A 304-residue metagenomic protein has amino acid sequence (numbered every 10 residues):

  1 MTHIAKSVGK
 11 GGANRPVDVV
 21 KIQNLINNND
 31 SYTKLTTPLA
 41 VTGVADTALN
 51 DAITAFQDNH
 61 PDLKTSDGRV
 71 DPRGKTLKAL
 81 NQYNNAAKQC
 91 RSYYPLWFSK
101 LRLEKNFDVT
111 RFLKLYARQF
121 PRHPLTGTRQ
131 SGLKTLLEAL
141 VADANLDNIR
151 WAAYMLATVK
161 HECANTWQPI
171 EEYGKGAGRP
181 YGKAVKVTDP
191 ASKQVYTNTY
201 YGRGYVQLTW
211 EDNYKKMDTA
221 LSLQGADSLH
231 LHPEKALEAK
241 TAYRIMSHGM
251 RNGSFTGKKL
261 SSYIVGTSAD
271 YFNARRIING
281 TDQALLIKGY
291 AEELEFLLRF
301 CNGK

Functional and structural regions predicted by a protein language model:
M1-K134, A139, A220-Q224, A239 (+2 more regions): Cell-envelope/ECM-targeting effectors and their regulatory/trafficking segments
G9-K10, Y93, F98-T135, A153-M250: Peptidoglycan-targeting cell-wall enzymes and recognition modules
N27, P61, V141, N145 (+7 more regions): Hydrophobic/aromatic-lined pockets within catalytic cores
K34-V41, T65-R69, D143-M155, Q168-E172 (+1 more regions): Surface-exposed patches in mature extracellular/periplasmic domains of secreted proteins
V41, P124, D143-D147, Y196 (+3 more regions): Conserved aromatic-histidine-acidic binding/catalytic patches
A55-D58, N84, I149-C163: Active-site-adjacent structural elements in enzyme catalytic domains
L229-T281: An amphipathic alpha-helical core segment
